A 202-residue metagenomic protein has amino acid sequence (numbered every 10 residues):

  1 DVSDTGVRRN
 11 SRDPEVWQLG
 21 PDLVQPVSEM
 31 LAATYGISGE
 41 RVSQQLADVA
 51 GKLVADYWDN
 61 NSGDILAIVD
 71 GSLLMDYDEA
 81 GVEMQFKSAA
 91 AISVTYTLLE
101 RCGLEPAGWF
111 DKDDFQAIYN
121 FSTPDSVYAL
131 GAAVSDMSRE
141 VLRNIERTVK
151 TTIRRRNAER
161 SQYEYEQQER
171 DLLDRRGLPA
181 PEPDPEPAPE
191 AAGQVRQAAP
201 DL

Functional and structural regions predicted by a protein language model:
D1-E182, P189-E190, Q194-R196: N-terminal accessory/interface modules of nucleic-acid-binding and processing proteins
